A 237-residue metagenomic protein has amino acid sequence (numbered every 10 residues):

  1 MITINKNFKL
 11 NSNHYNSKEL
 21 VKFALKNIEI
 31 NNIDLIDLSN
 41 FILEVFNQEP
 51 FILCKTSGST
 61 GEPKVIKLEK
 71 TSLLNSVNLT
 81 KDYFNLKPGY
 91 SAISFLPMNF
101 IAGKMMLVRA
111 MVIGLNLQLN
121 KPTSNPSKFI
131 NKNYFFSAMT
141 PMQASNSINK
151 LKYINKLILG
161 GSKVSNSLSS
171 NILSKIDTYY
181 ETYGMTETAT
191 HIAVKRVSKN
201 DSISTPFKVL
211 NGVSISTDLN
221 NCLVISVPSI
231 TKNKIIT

Functional and structural regions predicted by a protein language model:
M1-N31, L74-L96, T123-F135: Conserved ATP-dependent adenylate/AMP-binding module captured primarily in the ANL superfamily
D37-K55, P88-Y90: Conserved pre-ATP/AMP-binding loop-to-beta segment of ANL
F51-N78, N85: Conserved AMP-binding A3 loop
T56-S59, A92, L107, S137 (+3 more regions): Conserved S/T- and glycine-rich ATP-binding loop of Class I adenylate-forming
E69-N75, S91-N146: AMP-binding/adenylate-forming
T71, M142, S162-K163, S229: Alpha-helix/helix-capping structural signal
S147-D201: Gly/Ser/Thr-rich phosphate-binding loop
T178-N220, S229-K234: Conserved ATP-binding loop and adjacent catalytic segment of the adenylate-forming AMP-binding
